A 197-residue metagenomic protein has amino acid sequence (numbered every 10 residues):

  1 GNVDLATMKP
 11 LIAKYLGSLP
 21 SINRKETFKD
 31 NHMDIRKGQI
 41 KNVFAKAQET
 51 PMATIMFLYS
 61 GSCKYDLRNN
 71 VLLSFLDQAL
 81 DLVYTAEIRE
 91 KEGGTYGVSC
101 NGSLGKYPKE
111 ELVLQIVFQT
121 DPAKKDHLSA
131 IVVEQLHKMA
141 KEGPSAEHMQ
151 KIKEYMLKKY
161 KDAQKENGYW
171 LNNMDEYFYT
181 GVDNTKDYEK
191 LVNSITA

Functional and structural regions predicted by a protein language model:
G1, P51-S74, R89-T196: M16 family metallopeptidases and their MPP-like homologs
G1-Y15: Non-catalytic, conformational "gating/processing" segments within enzyme and secreted inhibitor domains
D4-T7, Y84, K124: Short phosphate-engaging motifs
A6-K9, P20, Y65-R68: Short helix/loop capping segments that flank catalytic or ligand/cofactor-binding pockets
T7-P10, M33-I40, Y107-E111: Short, solvent-exposed polar/charged micro-motifs at secondary-structure junctions
A13, R24-V83, E87: His/Glu-based metal-binding/catalytic segments typifying zinc-dependent metallopeptidases
A13-R24, E134-P144: A common structural junction motif
P20-N23, Y84, Y96, Q164: Secondary-structure boundary/capping signal
